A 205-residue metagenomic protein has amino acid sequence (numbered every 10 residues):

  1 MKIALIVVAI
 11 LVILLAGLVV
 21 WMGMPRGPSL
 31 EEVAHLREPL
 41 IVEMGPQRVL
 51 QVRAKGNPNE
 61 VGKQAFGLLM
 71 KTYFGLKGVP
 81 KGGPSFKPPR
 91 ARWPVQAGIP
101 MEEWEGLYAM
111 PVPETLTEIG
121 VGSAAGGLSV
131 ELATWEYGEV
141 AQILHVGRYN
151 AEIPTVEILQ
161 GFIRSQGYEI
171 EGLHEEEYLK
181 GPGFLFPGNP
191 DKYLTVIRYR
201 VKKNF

Functional and structural regions predicted by a protein language model:
I3-F205: A solvent-exposed interaction/effector surface
